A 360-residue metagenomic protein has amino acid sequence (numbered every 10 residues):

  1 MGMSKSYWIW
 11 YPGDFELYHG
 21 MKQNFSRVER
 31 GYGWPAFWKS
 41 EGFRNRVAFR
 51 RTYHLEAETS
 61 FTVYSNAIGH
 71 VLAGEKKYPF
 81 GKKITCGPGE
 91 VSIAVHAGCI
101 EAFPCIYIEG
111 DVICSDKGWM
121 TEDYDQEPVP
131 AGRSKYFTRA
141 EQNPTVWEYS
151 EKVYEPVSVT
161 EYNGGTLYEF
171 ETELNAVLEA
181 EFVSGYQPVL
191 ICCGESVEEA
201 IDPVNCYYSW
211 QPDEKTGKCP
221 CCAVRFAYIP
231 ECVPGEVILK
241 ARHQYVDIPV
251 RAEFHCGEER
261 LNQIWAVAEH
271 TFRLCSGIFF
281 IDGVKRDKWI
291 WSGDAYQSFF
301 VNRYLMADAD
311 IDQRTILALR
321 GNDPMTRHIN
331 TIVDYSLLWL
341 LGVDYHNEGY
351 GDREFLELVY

Functional and structural regions predicted by a protein language model:
M1-I278, D294, D310-I316, E354: Extracellular/oxidizing-compartment recognition motifs
L167-F170, T216-C219, F279-S292, P324-S336 (+1 more regions): Solvent-exposed loop and edge beta-strand segments that line ligand/cofactor-binding and catalytic clefts
E199, P203, P212-K215, I316 (+3 more regions): The feature captures the catalytic groove of carbohydrate-active enzymes
V267, T271-C275, V301, A318 (+2 more regions): Generic, well-ordered alpha-helical scaffold segments in large soluble proteins
T271-D282, N302-L305, T326: Short secondary-structure junctions and interdomain/linker hinges
W289-L319: N-terminal hydrophobic signal/anchor transmembrane helix of membrane proteins
Q297-M306, W339-F355: Well-ordered alpha-helical scaffold segments within catalytic/enzyme domains
